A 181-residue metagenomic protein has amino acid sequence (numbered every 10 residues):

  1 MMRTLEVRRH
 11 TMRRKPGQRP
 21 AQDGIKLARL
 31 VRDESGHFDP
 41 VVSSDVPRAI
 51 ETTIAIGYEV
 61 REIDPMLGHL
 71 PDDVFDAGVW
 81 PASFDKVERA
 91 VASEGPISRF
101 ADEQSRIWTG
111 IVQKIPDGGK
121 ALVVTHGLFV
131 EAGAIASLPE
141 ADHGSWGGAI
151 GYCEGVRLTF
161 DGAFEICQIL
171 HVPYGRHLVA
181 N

Functional and structural regions predicted by a protein language model:
M1-D64, L70-P71, G78, V87-I97 (+1 more regions): Active-site-proximal alpha-helix that buttresses catalytic centers in soluble enzyme cores
M2, H69-V79, D117, I135-N181: Acidic, low-complexity terminal tails and accessory targeting/binding regions of phosphate-metabolizing enzymes
R3-R8, V42, I115-F129: Beta-strand elements within well-structured catalytic alpha/beta cores of enzymes that handle phosphate/sulfate esters
H10, H126, Y174-H177: Histidine-centered active-site/metal-ligand motif
R13, F129-V130: Short active-site segment of divalent metal-dependent hydrolases/proteases that encodes the spacing between
V46, I50, S105, G127: Conserved glycosyltransferase catalytic-site signature
T53-A55, A134-S137: Short amphipathic alpha-helical segments
K86-G118: Internal catalytic-core helix/loop-beta-alpha segment that presents or stabilizes conserved functional determinants
